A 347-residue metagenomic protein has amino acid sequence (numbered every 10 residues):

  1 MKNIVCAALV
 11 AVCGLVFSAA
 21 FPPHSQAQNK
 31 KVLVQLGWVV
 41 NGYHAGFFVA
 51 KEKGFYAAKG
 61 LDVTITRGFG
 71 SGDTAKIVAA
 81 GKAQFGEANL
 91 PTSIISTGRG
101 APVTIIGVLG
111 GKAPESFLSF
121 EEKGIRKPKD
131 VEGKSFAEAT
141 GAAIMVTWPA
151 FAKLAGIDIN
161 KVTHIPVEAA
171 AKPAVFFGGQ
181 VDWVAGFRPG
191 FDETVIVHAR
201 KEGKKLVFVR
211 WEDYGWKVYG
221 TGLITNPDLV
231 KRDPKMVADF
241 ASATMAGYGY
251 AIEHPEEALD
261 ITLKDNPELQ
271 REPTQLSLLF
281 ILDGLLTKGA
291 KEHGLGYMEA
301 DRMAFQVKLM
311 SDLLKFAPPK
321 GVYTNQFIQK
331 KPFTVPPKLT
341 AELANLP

Functional and structural regions predicted by a protein language model:
M1-I4: Positively charged n-region of N-terminal signal peptides that target proteins for export
A7-A20: Bacterial N-terminal signal peptides
F21-A27: Sec/Tat signal peptide C-region and signal peptidase I cleavage site
Q28-P189, V209-W211, W216-K217: Short, glycine-/small- and polar/acidic-enriched structural segments that line small-molecule recognition paths
P91-T92, A171-A174, V181-E268: Pocket-lining segment of extracytoplasmic ligand-binding domains
I159-V162, K205-L206, E268-L279, F316-N325: Short, surface-exposed acidic
R232-F316: Secondary-structure end/capping motifs
A304-P347: Conserved C-terminal helix/tail region of periplasmic/extracytoplasmic solute-binding proteins
